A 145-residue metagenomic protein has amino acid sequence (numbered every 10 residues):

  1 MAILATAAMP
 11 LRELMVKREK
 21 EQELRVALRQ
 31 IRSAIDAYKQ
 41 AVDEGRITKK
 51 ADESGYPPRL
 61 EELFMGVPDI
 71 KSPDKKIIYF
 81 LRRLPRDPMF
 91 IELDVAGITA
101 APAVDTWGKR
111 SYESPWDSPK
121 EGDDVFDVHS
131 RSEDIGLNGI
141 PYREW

Functional and structural regions predicted by a protein language model:
M1-P10: Alpha-helical hydrophobic helix detector
A2, L14, E53: Short, flexible active-site loop motifs that bind/organize anionic cofactors or intermediates
A2, R29-Q30, E61, I91: C-type cytochrome heme c attachment motif
M9-K17: N-terminal membrane-insertion alpha helix
V16-D43, G55: Membrane-proximal N-terminal amphipathic helix
D36-W145: Low-complexity, acidic interaction segments enriched in glycine
